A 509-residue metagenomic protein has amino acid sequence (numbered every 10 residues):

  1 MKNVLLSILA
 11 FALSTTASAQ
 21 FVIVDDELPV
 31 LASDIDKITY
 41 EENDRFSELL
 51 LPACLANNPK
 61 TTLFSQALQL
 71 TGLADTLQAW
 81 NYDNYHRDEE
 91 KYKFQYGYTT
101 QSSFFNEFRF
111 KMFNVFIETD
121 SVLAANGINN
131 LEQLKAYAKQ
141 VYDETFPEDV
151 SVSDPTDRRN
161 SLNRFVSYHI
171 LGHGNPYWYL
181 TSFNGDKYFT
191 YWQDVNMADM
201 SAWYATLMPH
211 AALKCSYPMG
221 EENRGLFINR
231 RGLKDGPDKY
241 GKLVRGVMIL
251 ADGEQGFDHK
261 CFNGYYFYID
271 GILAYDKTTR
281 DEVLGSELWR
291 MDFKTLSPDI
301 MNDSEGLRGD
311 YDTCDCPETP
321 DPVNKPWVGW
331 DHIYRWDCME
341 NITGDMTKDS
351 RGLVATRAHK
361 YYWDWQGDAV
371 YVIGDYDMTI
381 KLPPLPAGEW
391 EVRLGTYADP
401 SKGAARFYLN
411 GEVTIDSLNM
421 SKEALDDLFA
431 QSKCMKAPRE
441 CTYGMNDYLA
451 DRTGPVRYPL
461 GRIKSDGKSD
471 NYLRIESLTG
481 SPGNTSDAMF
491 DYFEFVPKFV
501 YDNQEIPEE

Functional and structural regions predicted by a protein language model:
M1-V24: Bacterial Sec-dependent N-terminal signal peptides
Q20-E509: Mature, structured domains of secreted/extracytosolic soluble proteins
